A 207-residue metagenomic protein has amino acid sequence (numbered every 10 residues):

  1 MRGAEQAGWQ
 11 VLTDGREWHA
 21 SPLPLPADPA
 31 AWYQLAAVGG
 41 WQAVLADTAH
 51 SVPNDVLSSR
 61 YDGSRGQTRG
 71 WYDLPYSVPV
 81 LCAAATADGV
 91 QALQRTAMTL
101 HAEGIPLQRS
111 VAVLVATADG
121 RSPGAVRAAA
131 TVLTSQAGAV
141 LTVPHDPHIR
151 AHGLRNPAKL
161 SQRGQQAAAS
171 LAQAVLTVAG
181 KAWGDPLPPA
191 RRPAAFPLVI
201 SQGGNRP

Functional and structural regions predicted by a protein language model:
M1-G63, A151-K159: P-loop/Walker-type NTP enzyme "switch/lid" segment
G39-G40, V56-A87: Inter-motif core of Ras-like GTPase G domains
A43-D47, V80-C82, V113: Structural motif
H50-P53, Y76-Q94, D119-R121: Conserved Switch II/interswitch segment of TRAFAC-class P-loop GTPases
R65, G70-Y72, V90, Q94-S110 (+1 more regions): Conserved C-terminal guanine-recognition region of P-loop GTPase G domains, centered on the G4
L74-P79, I105-S110, Q136-G138: Short glycine-/polar-rich loops that comprise or flank the Walker A/P-loop and associated switch/sensor motifs
A116-Q162: Beta-strand-loop-alpha "switch" segments that mediate conformational coupling across diverse proteins
R155-P207: NTP-binding/hydrolysis catalytic cores, primarily Walker-type P-loop NTPases
